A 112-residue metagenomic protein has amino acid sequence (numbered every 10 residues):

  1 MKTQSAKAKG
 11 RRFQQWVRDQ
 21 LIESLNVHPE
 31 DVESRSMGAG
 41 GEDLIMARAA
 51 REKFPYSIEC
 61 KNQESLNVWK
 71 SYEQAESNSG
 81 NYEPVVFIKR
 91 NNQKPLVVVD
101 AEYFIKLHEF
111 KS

Functional and structural regions predicted by a protein language model:
M1-S112: Catalytic phosphate/metal-binding cores of nucleic-acid and nucleotide-processing enzymes, i.e., regions that mediate
